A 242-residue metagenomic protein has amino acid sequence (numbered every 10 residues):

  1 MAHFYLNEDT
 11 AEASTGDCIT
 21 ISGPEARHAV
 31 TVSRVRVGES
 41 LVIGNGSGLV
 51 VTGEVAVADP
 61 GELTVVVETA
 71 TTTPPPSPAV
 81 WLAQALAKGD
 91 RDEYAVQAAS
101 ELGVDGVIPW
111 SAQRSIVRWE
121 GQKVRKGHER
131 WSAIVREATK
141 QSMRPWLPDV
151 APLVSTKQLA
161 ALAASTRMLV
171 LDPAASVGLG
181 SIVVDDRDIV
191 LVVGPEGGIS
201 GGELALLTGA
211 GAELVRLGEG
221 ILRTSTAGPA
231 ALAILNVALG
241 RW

Functional and structural regions predicted by a protein language model:
M1-T73: N-terminal positively charged helical leader segments and presequences
E8-D9, G23-P24, N45-G46, L86 (+4 more regions): Fold-independent oxyanion-binding glycine-rich loops and adjacent beta-strand/coil segments at enzyme active sites
I19-I21, S77-W81, R187-V190, G209-L217: Glycine/charged-rich beta-loop-alpha catalytic/anionic-binding loops adjacent to active sites
G38, A99, V135, L207 (+1 more regions): Residue-level signal for inorganic ion chemistry
V65, L147-A151, L214: Generic structural signal for residues in well-ordered beta-strands
T72-L169: RNA substrate-binding interface of SAM-dependent RNA methyltransferases
A163-A205, E213-R216: Active-site/ligand-binding-proximal alpha/beta "capping" segment
G201-W242: Structured adenosyl-cofactor binding patch, chiefly the S-adenosyl-L-methionine
